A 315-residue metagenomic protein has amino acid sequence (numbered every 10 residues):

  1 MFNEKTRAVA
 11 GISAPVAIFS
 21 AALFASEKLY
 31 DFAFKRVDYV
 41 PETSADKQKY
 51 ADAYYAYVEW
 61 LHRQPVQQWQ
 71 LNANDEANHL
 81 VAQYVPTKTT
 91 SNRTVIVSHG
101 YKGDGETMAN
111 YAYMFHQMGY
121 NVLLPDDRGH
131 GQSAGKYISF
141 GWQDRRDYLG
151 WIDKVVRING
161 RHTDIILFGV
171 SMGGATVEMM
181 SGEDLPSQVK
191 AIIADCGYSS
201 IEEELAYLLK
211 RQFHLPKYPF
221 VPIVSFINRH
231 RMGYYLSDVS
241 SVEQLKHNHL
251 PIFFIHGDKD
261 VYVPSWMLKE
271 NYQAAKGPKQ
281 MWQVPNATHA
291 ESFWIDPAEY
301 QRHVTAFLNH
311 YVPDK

Functional and structural regions predicted by a protein language model:
F2, T6-N72: An N-terminal hydrophobic leader/cap segment in hydrolases
Y101-M114: The serine-hydrolase catalytic nucleophile loop
Y111, S241, L250, P264-Q273: Short alpha-helix in the alpha/beta-hydrolase fold that links the catalytic acid
A112-A134: Conserved alpha/beta-hydrolase
I138-N159: Alpha/beta-hydrolase active-site loop
M179-Y234: Hydrolase active-site cap/lid region
H247-H249, F254-H256, D260: Short beta-strand/loop motif that positions the catalytic acidic residue of the alpha/beta-hydrolase fold
I295-K315: Catalytic active-site module of serine/aspartate enzymes centered on a nucleophile-bearing elbow/loop
